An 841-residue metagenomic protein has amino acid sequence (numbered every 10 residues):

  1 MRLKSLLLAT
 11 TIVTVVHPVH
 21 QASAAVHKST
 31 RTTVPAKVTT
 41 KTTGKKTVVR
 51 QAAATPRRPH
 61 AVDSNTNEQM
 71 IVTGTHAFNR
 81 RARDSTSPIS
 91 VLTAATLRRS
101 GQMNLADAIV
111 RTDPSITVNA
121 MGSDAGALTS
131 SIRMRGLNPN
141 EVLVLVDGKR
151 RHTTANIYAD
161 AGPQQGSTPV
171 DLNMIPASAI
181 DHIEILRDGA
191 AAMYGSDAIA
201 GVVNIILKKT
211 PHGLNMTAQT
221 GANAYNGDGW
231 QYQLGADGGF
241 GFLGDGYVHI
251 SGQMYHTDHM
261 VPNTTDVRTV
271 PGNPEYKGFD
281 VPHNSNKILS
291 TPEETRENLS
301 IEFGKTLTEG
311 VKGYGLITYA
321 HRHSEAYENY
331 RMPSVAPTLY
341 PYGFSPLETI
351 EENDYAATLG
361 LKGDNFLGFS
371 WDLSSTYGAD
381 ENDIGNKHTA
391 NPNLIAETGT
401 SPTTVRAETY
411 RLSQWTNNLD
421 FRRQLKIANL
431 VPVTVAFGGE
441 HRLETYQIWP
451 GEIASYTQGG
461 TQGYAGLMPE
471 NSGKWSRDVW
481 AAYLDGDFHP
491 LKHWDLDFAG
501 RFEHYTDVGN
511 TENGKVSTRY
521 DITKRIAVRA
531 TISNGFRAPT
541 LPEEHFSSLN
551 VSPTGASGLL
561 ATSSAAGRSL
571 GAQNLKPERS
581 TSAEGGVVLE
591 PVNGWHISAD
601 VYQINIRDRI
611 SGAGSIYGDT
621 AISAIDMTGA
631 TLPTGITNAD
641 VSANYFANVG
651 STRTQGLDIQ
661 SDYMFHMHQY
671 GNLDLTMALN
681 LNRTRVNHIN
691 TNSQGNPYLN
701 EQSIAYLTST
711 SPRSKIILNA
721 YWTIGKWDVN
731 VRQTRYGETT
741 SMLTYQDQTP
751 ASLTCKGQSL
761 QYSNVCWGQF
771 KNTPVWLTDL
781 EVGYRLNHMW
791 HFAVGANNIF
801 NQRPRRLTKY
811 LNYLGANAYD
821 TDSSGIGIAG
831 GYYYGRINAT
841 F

Functional and structural regions predicted by a protein language model:
G44-Q51, N65-S100, A106, G126 (+2 more regions): N-terminal periplasmic "start-of-domain" segments of outer-membrane beta-barrel proteins
E68, T154, R683, Q733-C755 (+1 more regions): C-terminal beta-signal and adjacent terminal beta-strands/loops of Gram-negative outer-membrane beta-barrel proteins
F78-N79, V110-A155, D197: Extracytoplasmic beta-strand/coil segments of soluble accessory domains associated with Gram-negative outer-membrane
R151, G166-Q219: A beta-strand signature from Gram-negative outer-membrane beta-barrel systems, especially the internal plug domain
H212-N215, Y225-E328, P333, P337-Y342 (+5 more regions): Transmembrane beta-barrel wall of Gram-negative outer-membrane proteins
R296, E352-D354, L467-V479, R525 (+7 more regions): Outer-membrane beta-barrel signature, preferentially recognizing the C-terminal barrel domain of Gram-negative
F344-T358, D364-F366, Y377, T389-D495 (+1 more regions): Outer-membrane beta-barrel transmembrane domain signature of Gram-negative proteins, especially the mid-to-C-terminal
F437, V601-R607, S611-Y745: Gram-negative outer-membrane beta-barrel transporters
